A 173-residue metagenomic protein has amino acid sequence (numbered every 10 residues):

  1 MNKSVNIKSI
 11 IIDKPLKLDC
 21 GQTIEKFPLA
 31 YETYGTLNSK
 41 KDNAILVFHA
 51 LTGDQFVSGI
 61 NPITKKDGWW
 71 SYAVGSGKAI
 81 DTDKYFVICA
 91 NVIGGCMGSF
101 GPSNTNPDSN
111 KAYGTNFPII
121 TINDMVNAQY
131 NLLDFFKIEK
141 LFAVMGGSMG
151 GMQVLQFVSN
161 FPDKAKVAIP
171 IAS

Functional and structural regions predicted by a protein language model:
M1-S173: Ligand-binding pocket scaffold of soluble enzyme catalytic domains
